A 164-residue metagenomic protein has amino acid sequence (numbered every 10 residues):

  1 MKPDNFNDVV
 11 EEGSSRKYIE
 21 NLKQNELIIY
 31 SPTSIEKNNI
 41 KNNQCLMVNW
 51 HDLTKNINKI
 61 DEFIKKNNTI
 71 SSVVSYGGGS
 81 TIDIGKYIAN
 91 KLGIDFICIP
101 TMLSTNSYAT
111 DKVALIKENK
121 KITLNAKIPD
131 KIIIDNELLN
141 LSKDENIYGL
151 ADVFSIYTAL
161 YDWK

Functional and structural regions predicted by a protein language model:
M1-S72, I147: ATP/NTP phosphate-donor binding region
I29-S31, G77, P100, I134: Short beta-strand/turn micro-motifs composed of small residues that flank or help shape donor/cofactor-binding pockets
K37-I40, I84-K86, Y108-A109, K143-D144: Short glycine-/acidic-enriched loop or helix-start segments at secondary-structure transitions that form or flank
D52, S80, L103: Residue-level detector of flexible, active-site-proximal loop/helix-junction positions within diverse enzyme catalytic
T69-S71, S75, L92, K127: Alpha-helical hydrophobic/aromatic positions enriched in membrane-embedded helices and signal peptides
V73-S75, G79, F96-C98: Short glycine-aspartate micro-motif
T81-I94: Short Gly/Thr/Asp-enriched flexible loops that form oxyanion-binding sites at enzyme active sites
K91-K164: A glycine/threonine-rich phosphate-anchoring loop and its flanking beta-alpha core in nucleotide/phosphate-binding
